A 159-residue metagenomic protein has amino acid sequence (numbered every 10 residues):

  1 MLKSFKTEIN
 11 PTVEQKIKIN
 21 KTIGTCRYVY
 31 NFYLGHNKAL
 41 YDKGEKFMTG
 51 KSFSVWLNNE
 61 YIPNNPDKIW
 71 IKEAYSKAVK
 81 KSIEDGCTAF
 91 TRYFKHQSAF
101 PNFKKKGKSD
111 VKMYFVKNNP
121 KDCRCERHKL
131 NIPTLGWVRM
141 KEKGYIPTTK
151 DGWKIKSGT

Functional and structural regions predicted by a protein language model:
M1-T159: Nucleic-acid substrate recognition interfaces
